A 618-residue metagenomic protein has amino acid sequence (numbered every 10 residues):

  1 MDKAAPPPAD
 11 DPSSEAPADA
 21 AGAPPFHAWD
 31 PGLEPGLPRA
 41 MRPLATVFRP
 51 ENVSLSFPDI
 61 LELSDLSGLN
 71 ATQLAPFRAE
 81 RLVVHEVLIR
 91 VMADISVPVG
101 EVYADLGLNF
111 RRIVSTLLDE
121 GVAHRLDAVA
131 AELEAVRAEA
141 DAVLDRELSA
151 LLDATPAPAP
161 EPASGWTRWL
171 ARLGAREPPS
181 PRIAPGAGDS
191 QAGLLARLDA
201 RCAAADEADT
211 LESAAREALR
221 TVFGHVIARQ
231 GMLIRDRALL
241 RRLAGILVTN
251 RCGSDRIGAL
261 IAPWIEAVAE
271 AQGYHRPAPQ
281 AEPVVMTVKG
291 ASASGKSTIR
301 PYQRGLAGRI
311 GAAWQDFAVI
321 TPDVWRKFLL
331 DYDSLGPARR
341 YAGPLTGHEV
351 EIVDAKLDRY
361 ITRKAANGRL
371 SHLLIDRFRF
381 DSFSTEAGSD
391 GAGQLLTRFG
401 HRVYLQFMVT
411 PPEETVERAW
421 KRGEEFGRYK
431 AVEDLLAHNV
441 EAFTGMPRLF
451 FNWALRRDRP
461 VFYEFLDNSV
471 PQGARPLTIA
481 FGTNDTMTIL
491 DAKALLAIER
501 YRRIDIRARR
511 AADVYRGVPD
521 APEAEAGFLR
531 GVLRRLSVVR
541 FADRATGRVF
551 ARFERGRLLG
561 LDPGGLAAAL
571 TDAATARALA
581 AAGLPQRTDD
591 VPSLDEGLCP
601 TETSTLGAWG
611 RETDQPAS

Functional and structural regions predicted by a protein language model:
M1-I261, S618: Long, basic/Gly/Ser/Thr-rich N-terminal segments that mediate initial subcellular attachment or targeting
A4-P25, W29, P35, A40-F48 (+7 more regions): ATP-dependent NMP and nucleoside kinases share a basic, alpha-helical "lid"
E266-Q280: Pre-Walker A adenine-sensing motif
A281-M286, L370-S371: Pre-Walker A (Motif I) flank of P-loop NTPase domains
M286-R309: Glycine-rich phosphate-binding P-loop
A312-G393, K430-E433: Conserved nucleotide-sensing/catalytic segment adjacent to the nucleotide-binding pocket in NTP-handling enzymes
Q315-F317, R398-Y404, D458-F462: Short glycine-/polar-rich loops that comprise or flank the Walker A/P-loop and associated switch/sensor motifs
E413, E417-A608, P616-A617: Conserved GTP-binding G-domain of TRAFAC-class P-loop NTPases and closely related GTPase folds
